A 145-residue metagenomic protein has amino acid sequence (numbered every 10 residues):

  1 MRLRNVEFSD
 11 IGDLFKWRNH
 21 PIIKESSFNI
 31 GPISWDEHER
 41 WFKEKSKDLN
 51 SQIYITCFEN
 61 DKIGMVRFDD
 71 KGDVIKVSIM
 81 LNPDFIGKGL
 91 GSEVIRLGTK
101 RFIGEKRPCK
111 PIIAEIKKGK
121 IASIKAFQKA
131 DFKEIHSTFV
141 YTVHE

Functional and structural regions predicted by a protein language model:
M1-K16: A short beta-loop-alpha structural element at the N-terminal edge of CoA-dependent acyl/N-acetyltransferase catalytic
L14-N19, H38, F42: Hydrophobic alpha-helical core bundles mediating ligand binding, dimerization, or RNAP-core interactions
K16-I30: Helix-loop element at the rim of GNAT/NAT acetyltransferase active sites that forms part of the acceptor-substrate
G31-D84: Acetyl-CoA-dependent GNAT
V66-D69, L97-F102, K106, E115 (+2 more regions): Long, contiguous binding/interaction regions
G87-F102, I121-K129: Conserved acetyl-CoA-binding loop-helix of GNAT-fold acetyltransferases
I112-I124: Conserved beta-strand-loop-alpha-helix junction that forms the acyl-donor binding cleft
I113, K133-E145: Conserved catalytic-core motifs of GNAT/GCN5-like acyltransferases
